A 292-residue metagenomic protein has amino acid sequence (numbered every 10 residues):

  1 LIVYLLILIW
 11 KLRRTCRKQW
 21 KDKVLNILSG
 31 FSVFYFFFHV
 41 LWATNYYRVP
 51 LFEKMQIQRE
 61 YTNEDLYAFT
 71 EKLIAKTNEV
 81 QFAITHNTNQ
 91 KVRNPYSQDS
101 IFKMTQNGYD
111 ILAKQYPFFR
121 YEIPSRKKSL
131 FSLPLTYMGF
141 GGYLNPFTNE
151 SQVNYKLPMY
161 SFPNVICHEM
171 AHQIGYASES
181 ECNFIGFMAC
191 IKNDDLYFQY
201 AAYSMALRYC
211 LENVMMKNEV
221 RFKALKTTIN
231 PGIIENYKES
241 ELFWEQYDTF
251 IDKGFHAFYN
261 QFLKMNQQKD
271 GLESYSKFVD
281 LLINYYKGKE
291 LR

Functional and structural regions predicted by a protein language model:
L1-L12: Membrane-embedded alpha-helical segments of integral membrane proteins
Q19-Y46: Internal/C-terminal transmembrane anchor helices
T44-D110: Membrane-interface segments at or immediately adjacent to transmembrane helices that form the boundary between
T85-Y155, M159: Auxiliary, metal-adjacent structural segments of Zn-dependent hydrolase domains
F162-M188: Active-site recognition of the HExxH zinc-binding catalytic motif
S178-M205: Post-HEXXH active-site segment of zinc metalloproteases
Y203-T227: Acidic/histidine-rich catalytic neighborhood
P231-R292: Pan-zinc metallopeptidase signature
